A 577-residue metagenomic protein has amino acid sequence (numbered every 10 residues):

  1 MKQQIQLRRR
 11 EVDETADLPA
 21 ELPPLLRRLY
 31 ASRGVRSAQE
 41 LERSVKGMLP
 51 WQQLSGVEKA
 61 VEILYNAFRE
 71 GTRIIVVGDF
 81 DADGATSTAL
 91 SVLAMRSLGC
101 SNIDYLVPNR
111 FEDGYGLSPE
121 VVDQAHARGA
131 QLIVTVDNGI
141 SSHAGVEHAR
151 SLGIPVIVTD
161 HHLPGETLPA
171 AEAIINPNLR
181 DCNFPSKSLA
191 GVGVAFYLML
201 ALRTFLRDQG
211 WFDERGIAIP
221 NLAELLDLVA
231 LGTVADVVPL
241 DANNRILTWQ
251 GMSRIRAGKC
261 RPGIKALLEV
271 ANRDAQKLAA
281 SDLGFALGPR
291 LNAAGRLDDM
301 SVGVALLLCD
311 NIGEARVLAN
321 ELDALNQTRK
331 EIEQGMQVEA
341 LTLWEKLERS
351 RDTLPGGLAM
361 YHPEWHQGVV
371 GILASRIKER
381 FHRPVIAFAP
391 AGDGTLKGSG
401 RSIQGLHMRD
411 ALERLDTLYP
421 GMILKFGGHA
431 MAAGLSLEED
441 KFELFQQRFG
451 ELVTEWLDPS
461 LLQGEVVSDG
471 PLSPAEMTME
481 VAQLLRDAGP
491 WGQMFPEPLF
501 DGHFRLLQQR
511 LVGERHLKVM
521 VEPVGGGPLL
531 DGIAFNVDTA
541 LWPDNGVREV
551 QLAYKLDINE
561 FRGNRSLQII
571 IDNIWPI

Functional and structural regions predicted by a protein language model:
K2, R8-L132, L152-G153, T204-K441 (+2 more regions): Hydrophobic helix-and-loop "lid/oligomerization" segment in the mid-to-C-terminal part of catalytic domains
N66, E166-N176, I264, V521-P528: Acidic-glycine-rich active-site phosphate/pyrophosphate-binding loop
R69-E70, E314-N320, A324-M360, D393 (+2 more regions): Mid-to-C-terminal polyanion-binding domains and interfaces
S91, V121, H148, V194-A201 (+3 more regions): Alpha-helical scaffold elements adjacent to nucleotide-binding pockets in ATP/GTP-utilizing enzyme cores
D123-V192, F196-G216: Active-site cavity-forming subdomains of large catalytic enzyme subunits
A144-H148, L373, E480: A short acidic, amphipathic alpha-helical/loop segment
H161-H162, H366, H429, H516: Histidine-centered active-site/metal-ligand motif
G193, G371, S375, L552: Short alpha-helical basic/polar micro-motif
